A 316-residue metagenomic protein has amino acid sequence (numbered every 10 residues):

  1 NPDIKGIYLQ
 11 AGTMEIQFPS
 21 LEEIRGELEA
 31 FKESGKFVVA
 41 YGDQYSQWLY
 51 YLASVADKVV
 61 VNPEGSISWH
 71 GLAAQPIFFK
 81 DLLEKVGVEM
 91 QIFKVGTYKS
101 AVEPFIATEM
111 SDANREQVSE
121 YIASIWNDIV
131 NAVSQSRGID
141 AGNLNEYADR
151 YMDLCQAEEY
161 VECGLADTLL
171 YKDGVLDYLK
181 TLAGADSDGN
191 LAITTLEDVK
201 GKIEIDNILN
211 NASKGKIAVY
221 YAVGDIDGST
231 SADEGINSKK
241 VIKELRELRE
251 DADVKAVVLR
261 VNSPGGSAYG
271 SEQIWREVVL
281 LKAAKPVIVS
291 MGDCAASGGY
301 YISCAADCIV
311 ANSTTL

Functional and structural regions predicted by a protein language model:
N1-D149, L154, A166, L176 (+2 more regions): Small-residue-centered hinge/linker elements
Y160: Short, contiguous alpha-helical
